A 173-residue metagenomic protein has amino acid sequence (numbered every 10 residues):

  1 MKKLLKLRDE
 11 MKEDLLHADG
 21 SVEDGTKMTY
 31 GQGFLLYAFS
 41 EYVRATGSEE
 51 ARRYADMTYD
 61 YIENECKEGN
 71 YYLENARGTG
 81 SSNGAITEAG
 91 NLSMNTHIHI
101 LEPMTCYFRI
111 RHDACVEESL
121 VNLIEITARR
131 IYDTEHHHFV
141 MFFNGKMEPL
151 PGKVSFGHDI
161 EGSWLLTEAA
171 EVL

Functional and structural regions predicted by a protein language model:
M1-L173: Glycan-recognition and catalytic cores of secretory/periplasmic carbohydrate-active enzymes
